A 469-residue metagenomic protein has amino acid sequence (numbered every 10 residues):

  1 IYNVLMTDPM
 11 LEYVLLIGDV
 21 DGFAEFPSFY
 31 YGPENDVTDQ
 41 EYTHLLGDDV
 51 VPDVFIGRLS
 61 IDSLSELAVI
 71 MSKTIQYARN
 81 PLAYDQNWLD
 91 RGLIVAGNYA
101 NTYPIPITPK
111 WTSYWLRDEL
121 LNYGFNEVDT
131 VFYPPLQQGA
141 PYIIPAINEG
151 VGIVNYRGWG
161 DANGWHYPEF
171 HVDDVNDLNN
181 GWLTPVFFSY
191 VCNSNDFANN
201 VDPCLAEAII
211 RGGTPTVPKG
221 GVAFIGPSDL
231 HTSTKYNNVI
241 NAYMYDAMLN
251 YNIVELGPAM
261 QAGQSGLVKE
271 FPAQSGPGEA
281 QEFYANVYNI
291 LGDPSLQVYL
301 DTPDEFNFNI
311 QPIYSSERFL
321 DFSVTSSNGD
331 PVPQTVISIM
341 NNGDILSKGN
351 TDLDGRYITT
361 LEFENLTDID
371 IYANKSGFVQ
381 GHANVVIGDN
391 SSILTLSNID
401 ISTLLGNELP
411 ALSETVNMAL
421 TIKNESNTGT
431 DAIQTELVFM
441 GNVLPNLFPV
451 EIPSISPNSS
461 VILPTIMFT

Functional and structural regions predicted by a protein language model:
I1-N384: Cysteine-dependent hydrolase recognition
P312-E317, L405-E414: Short, solvent-exposed loop/linker segments at the N-terminal edge of repeated beta-sheet extracellular domains
V324-S326, I422, M467-F468: Hydrophobic beta-strand positions in extracellular immunoglobulin-like domains
V336-N342, K423-L444: Short acidic, flexible loop segments centered on an aromatic residue
R356-Y357, L444-T469: Intrinsically disordered, low-complexity Pro/Gly/Ser/Thr-rich segments with frequent PxxP/GP/PP motifs and embedded
V385-N390: Short beta-strand edge segments in extracellular beta-sheet folds
N398-G406: Short, solvent-exposed loop/edge segments of extracellular or virion-exposed proteins
S413-N427: Short beta-strand elements of extracellular/lumenal beta-sandwich folds
